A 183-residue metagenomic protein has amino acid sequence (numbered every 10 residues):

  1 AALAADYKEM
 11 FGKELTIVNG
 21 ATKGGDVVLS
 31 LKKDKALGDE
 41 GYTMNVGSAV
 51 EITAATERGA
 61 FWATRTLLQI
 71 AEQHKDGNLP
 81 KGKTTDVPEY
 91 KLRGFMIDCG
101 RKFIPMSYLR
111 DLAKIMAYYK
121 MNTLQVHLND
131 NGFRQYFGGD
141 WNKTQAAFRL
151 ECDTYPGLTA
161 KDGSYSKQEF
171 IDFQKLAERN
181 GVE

Functional and structural regions predicted by a protein language model:
A1-Y90: Contiguous, structured surface segment used for ligand recognition
K91-E183: Substrate-binding cleft of carbohydrate-active enzyme catalytic domains
